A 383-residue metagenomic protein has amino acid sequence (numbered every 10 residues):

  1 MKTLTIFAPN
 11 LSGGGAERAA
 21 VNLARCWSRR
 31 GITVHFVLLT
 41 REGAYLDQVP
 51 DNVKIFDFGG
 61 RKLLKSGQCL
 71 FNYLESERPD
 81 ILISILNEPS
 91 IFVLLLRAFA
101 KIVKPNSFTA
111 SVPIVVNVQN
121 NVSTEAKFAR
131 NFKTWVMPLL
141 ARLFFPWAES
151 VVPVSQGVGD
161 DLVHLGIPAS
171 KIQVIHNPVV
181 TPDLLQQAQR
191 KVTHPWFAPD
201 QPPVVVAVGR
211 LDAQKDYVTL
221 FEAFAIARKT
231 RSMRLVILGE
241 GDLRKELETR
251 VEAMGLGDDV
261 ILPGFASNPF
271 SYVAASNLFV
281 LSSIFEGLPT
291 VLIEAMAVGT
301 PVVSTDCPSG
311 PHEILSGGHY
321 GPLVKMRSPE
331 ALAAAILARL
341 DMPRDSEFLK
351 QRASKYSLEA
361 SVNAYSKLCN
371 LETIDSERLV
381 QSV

Functional and structural regions predicted by a protein language model:
I6-K65, D161, D242: N-terminal strand-loop element at the rim of the active site of nucleotide-sugar-dependent glycosyltransferases
E17-N22, P203, A207-R228, D242-E248 (+1 more regions): A conserved mid-protein helix/loop that constitutes part of the nucleotide-sugar donor-binding site
L38, P301-T305: Short hydrophobic beta-strand element within catalytic cores of glycosyltransferases and related nucleotide-activated
L64-Q68, P113, S123-W147, D160: Nucleotide-sugar donor phosphate/pyrophosphate-binding loop at the beta->alpha transition of glycosyltransferases
S84-S90, V118: Short His-centered aromatic/hydrophobic patch
P146-I172, V179-D183: A short, active-site helix/loop in glycosyltransferases that binds the activated sugar's phosphate group
F265, I284: Aromatic "clamp/platform" in nucleotide-sugar-dependent glycosyltransferases that forms part of the donor/acceptor
S316-P329, L337-P343: Conserved acidic donor-binding segment of nucleotide-sugar-dependent glycosyltransferases
